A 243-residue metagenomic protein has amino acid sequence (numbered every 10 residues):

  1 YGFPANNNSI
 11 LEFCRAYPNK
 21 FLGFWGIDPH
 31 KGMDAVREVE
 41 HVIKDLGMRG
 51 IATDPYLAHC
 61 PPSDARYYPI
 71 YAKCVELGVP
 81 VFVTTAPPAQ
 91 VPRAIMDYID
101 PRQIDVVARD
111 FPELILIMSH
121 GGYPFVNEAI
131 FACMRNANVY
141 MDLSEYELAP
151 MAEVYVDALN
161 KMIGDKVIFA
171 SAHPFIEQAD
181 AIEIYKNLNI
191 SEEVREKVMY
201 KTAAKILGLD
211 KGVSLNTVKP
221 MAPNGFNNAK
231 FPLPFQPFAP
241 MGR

Functional and structural regions predicted by a protein language model:
Y1-R66, K73, V139-Y140, P232-R243: Mid-domain alpha/beta scaffold segments of enzyme catalytic cores
P4-N8, P101, A179-I182: Short, surface-exposed alpha-helical segments at coil->helix boundaries
N7, G32-A35, F125-A129, A149-A152 (+1 more regions): Short, well-ordered alpha-helical microsegments
N7-N8, N136, N160, T202: Asparagine-centered polar/low-complexity signal
P29-K31, G122-P124, P174: Short glycine-enriched loops at secondary-structure junctions
R37-H41, I163-K166, I176-R243: Mid-to-C-terminal alpha-helical segments outside catalytic/metal-binding sites
L46-G50, H59-I168, T217, N224 (+1 more regions): Catalytic pocket-lining loop regions of alpha/beta-barrel enzymes, especially the amidohydrolase/enolase/GH5 lineages
